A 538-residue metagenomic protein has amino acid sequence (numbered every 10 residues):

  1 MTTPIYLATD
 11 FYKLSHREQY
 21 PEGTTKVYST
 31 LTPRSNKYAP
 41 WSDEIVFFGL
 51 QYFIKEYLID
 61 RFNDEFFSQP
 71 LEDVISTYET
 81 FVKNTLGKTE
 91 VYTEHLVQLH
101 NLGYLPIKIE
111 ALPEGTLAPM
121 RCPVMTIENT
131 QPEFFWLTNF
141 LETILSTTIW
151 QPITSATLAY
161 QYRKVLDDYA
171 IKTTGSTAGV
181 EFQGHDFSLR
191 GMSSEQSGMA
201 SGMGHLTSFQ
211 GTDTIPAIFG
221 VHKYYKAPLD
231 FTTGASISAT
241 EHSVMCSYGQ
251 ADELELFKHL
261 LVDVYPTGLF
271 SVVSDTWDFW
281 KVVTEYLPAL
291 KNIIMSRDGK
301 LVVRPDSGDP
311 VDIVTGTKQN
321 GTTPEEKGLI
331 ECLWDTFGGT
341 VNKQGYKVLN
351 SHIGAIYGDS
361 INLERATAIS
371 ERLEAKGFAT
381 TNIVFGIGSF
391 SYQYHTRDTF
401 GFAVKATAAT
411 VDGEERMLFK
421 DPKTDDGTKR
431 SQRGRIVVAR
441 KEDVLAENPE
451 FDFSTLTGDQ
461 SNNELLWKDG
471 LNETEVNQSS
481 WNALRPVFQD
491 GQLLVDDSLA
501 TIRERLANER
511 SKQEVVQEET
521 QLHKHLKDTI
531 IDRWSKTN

Functional and structural regions predicted by a protein language model:
T2-P40, Y78, L86, V91-T93 (+4 more regions): Buried, small/hydrophobic-residue-enriched core segments of structured protein domains
T2-R61, F209-Q210, T214-I215, G220-P228 (+6 more regions): Gly/Ser/Thr/Ala-enriched C-terminal appendages of enzymes
G49-E90: Aromatic- and Gly/Pro-rich amphipathic surface segment
